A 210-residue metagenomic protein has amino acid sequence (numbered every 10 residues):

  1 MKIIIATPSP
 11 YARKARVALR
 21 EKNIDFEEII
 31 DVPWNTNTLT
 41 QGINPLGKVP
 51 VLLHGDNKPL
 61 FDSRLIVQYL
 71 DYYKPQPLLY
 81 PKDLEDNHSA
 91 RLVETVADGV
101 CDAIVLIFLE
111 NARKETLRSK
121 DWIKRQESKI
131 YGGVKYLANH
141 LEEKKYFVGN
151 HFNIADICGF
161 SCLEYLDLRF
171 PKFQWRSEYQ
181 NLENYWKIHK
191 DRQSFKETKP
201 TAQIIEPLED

Functional and structural regions predicted by a protein language model:
M1-D121: GST-like domain detector, emphasizing the conserved glutathione-binding G-site in the N-terminal thioredoxin-like
L52, R64, K129, G133 (+2 more regions): Aromatic-glycine hotspot motif
L53-H54, V148, G159, E206: Conserved hydrophobic "DFG−1" position in protein kinase catalytic cores
P77-K82, Y146-N150, R176, K196-T201: Short, hydrophobic secondary-structure boundary micro-motifs
A97-I188: GST-like fold's C-terminal all-alpha helical module
S177-D210: Long hydrophobic alpha-helical segments typical of transmembrane helices together with their membrane-interfacial
